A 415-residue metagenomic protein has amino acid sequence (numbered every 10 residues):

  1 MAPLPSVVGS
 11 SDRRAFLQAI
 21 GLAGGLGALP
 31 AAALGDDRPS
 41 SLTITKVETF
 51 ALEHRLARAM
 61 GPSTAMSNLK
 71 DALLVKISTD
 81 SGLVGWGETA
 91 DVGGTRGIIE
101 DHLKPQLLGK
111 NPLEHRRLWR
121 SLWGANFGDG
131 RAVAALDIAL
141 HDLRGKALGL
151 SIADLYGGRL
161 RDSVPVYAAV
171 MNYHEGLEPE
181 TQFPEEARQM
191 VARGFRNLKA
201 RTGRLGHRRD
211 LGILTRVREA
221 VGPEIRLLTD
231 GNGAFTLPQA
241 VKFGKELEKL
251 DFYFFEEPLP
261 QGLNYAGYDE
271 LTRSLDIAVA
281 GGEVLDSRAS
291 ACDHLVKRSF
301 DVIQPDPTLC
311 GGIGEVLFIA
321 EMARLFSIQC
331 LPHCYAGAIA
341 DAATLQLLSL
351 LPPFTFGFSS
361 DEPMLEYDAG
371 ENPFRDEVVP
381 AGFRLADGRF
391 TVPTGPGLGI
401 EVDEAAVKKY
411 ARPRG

Functional and structural regions predicted by a protein language model:
A2-G24: N-terminal secretory signal peptides and thylakoid transit peptides that target proteins across membranes
I20, N372-G415: C-terminal extensions of enzymes
P30-G61: C-terminal segment of N-terminal export signals and the immediately downstream linker at the start of the mature
S41, K46-F50, S78-L148: Metal- or metallocofactor-binding catalytic centers and their adjacent structured scaffolds across diverse enzyme
I44, G82, L136, G149 (+7 more regions): Conserved, mostly hydrophobic/aromatic
G97, P105, K110, K245 (+3 more regions): Shared catalytic-loop signature of beta/alpha-barrel
D137-H174: Glycine-rich, aromatic-flanked loop segments that form ligand/cofactor-binding clefts across common enzyme folds
D162-L275: Metal-dependent enolase-superfamily TIM-barrel catalytic cores that perform enediolate-based chemistry
